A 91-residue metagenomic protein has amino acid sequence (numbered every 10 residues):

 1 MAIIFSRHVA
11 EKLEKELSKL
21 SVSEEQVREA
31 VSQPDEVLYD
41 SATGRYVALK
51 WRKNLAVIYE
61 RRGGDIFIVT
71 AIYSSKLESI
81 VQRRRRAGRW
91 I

Functional and structural regions predicted by a protein language model:
M1-I91: Ribonuclease/tRNase effector modules and their secretory precursors
